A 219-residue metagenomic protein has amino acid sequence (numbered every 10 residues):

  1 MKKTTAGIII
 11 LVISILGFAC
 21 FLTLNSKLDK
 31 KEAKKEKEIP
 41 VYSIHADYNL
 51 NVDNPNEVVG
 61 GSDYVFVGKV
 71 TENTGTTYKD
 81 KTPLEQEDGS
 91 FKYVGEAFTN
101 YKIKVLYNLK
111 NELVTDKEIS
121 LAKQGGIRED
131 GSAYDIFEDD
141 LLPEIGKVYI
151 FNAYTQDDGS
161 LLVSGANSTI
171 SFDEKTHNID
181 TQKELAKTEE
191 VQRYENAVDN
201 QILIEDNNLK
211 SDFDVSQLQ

Functional and structural regions predicted by a protein language model:
K2-I39, G89, T115, G126-Q219: Netrin-like (NTR/C345C) domain of secreted extracellular proteins
F21-F66, T71-T74, A197: N-terminal, intrinsically disordered, polar/charged segments of Gram-positive cell-envelope systems that serve as
D47-P55, K81-S90, E129-D139: N-terminal post-signal-peptidase region of extra-cytosolic proteins
L50-D53, G61-V67, E96-N100, V114-E118 (+1 more regions): Extracytoplasmic
P55-G60, K92-Y93, A186, Q192: Short secondary-structure boundary/capping segments within folded domains
V70, V105-N108, T155: A structural signal for short, hydrophobic beta-strand segments that form beta-sheets in beta-rich/all-beta domains
E72-K79, L109-N111: Short, conserved beta-turn/loop elements at beta-strand boundaries and strand-helix junctions
L84, G89-D130: OB-fold (S1/OB) nucleic-acid-binding surfaces
